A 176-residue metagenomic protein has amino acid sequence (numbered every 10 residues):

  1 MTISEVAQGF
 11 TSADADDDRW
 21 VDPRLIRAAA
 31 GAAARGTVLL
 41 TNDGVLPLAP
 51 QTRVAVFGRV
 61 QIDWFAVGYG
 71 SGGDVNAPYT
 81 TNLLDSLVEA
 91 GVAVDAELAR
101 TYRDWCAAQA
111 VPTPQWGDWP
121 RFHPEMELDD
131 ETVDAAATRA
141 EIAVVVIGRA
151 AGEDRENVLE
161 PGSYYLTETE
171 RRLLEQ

Functional and structural regions predicted by a protein language model:
M1-Q176: C-terminal non-catalytic regions of proteins with extracellular/luminal or membrane-system context
